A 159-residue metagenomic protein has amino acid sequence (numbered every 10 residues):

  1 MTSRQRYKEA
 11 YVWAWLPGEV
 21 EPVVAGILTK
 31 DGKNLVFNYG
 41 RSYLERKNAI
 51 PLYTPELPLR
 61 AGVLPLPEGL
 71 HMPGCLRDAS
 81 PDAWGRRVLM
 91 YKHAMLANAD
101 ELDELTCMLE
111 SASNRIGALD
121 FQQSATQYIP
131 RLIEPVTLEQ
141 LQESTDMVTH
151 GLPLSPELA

Functional and structural regions predicted by a protein language model:
M1-A159: Phosphate/dinucleotide-binding and metal-coordinating scaffold of catalytic cores in nucleotide-dependent enzymes
